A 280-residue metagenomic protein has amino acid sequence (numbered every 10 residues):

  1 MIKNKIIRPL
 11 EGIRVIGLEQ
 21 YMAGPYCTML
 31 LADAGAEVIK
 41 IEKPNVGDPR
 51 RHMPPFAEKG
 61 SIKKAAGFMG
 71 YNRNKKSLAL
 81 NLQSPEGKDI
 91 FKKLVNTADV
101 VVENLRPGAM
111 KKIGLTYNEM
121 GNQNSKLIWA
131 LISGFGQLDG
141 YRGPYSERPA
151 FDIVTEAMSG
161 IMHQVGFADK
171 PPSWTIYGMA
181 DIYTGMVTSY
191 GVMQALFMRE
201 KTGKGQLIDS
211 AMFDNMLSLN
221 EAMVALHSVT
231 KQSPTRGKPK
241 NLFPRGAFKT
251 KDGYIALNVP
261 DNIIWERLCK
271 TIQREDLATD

Functional and structural regions predicted by a protein language model:
M1-K201: N-terminal helix-loop segment corresponding to the beta1-alpha1 unit of nucleotide/adenylate-binding folds
N45, G134-G136, M212-L217, D252 (+1 more regions): Glycine-rich beta-alpha junction loops
P49-M53, A225-S233: Short Pro/Gly-enriched beta-strand edge/turn motifs at strand-loop
K59, F68, T235-K240, R245-A247: Short Gly/Pro-enriched turn/cap motifs at secondary-structure boundaries
K76, K204, G253-I255: Short acidic/polar mixed-charge low-complexity motifs
Q137-L138, D169-M179, E200-D214, S233-K240 (+1 more regions): Conserved Rossmann-fold dehydrogenase catalytic segment
H163-G166, G185-G205, S218-S228, C269-D276 (+1 more regions): Oxidoreductase and adenylate-handling cofactor-binding alpha/beta cores
F243-D280: Aromatic-enriched alpha-helical interface/lid elements that frame and gate functional surfaces
